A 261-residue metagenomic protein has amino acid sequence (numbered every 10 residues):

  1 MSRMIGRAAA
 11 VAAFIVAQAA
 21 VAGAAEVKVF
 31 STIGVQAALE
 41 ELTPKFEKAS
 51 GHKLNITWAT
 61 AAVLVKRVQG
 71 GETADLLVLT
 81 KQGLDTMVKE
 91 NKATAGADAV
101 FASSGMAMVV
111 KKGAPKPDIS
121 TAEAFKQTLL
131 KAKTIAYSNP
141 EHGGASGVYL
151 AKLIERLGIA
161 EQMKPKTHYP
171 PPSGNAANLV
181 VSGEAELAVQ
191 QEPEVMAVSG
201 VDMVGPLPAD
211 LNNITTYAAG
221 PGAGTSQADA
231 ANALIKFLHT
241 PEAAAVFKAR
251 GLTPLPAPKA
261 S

Functional and structural regions predicted by a protein language model:
M1-A10, A20: Bacterial N-terminal signal peptides that target proteins for export
F14-G23: C-terminal segment of classical bacterial N-terminal signal peptides
G23-A62, K66-T73, V78-S104, V110-S261: Exported/periplasmic ABC-transporter solute-binding proteins
